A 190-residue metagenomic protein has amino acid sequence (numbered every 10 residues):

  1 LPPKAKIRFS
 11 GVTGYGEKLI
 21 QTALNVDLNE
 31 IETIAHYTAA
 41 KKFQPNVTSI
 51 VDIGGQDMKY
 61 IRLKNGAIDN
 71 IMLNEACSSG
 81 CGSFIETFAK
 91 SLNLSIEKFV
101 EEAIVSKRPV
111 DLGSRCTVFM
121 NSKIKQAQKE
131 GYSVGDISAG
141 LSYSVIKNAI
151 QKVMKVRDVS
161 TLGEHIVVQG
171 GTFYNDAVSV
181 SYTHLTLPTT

Functional and structural regions predicted by a protein language model:
L1-E32, E164: N-terminal glycine/serine-rich phosphate-binding loop of ATP-dependent small-molecule kinases, especially carbohydrate
K4-A5, Q44-V47, T161-G163: Short helix-loop-beta connector
E17-G54, K59-G66, N70, M154-R157: Conserved phosphate-binding catalytic cores of ATP/NTP-utilizing and phosphoryl-transfer enzymes
N65-R108: Glycine-rich phosphate-binding loop plus the immediately following alpha-helix
S122-K152: Adenine-nucleotide phosphate-binding core of ATP-dependent small-molecule kinases
V153-S160, V167, T172: Generic long, charged, amphipathic alpha-helical segments
T183-T189: Conserved small/polar residues in nucleotide/adenosyl-binding loops
